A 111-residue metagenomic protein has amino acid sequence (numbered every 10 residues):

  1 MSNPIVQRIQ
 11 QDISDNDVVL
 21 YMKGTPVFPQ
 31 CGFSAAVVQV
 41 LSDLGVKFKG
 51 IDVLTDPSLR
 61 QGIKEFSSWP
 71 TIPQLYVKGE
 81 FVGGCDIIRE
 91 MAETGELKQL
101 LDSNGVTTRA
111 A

Functional and structural regions predicted by a protein language model:
M1-P4: Short gly/ser/thr-rich secondary-structure transition/capping motifs
Q7, R60-E65: TIR-domain catalytic/interaction hotspot
Q10-K47: Local sequence-structure signature of Cys/Sec-based thiol-disulfide redox active-site neighborhoods
Y21, Q74-K78: Acidic beta-strand-to-loop metal/phosphate-binding motif
S42-Q61: Thiol-based oxidoreductase modules, predominantly thioredoxin-like and allied folds used for disulfide exchange
E65-T71: Thiol/disulfide oxidoreductase modules built on the thioredoxin-like
V77-R109: Non-catalytic, surface beta->alpha helical segment in thiol-disulfide oxidoreductase systems
